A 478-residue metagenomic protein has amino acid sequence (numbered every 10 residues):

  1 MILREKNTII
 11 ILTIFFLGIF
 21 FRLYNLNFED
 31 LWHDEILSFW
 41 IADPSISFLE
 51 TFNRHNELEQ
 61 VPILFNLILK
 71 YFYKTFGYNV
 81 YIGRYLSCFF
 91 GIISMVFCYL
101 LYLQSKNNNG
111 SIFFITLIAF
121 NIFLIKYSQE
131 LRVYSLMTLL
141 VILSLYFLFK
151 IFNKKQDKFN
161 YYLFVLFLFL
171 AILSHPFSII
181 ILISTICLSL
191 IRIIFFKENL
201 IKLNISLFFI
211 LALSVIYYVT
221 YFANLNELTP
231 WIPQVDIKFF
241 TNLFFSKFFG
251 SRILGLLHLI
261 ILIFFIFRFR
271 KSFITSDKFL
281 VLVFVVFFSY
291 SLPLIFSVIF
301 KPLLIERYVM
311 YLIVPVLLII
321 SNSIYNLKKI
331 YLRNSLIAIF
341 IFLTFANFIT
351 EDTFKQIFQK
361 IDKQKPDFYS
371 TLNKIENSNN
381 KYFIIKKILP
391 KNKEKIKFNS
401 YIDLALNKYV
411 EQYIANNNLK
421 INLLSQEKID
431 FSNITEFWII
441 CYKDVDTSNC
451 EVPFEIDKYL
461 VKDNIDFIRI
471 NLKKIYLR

Functional and structural regions predicted by a protein language model:
M1-T13: N-terminal membrane topogenic signal
F15-S335, I339-Y476: Membrane-proximal helix-loop-helix interfaces that form the catalytic/acceptor-binding platform of multi-pass membrane
